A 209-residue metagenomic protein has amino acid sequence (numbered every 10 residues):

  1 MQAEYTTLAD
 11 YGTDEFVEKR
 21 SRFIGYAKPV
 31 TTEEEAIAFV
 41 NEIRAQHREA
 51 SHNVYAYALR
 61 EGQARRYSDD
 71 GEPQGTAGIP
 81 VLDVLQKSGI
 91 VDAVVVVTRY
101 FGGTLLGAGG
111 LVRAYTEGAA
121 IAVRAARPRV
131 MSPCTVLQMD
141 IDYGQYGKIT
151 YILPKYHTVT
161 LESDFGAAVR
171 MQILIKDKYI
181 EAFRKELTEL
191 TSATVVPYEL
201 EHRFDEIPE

Functional and structural regions predicted by a protein language model:
M1-T76, I180, Y198-P208: C-terminal regulatory domains involved in ligand/effector binding and gene-expression control
Y26, V54-Y55, D92-V95, V136 (+1 more regions): Structural motif
A77-A126: Active-site beta-strand/loop microenvironment that shapes enzyme catalytic pockets
P128-Q145: Short glycine-/aliphatic-rich beta-strand segments at the starts of folded cytosolic domains
D140-T158: Short amphipathic alpha-helix segments
I149-K155, A182-T191: Short amphipathic alpha-helices in soluble, non-transmembrane regions that often serve as interface/regulatory elements
T160-D164, T191-P208: Conserved short beta-strand edge segments in small beta-sheet-based binding/regulatory domains
I173, Y179-A182: Terminal, non-globular segments
